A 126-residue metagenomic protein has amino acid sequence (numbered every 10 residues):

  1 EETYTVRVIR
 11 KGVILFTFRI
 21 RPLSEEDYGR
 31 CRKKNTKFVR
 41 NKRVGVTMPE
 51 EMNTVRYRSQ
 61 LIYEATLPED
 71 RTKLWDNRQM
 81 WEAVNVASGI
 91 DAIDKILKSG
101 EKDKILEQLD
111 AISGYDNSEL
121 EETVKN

Functional and structural regions predicted by a protein language model:
E1-I9: Short acidic, Pro/Gly- and aromatic-enriched capping/linker segments at domain boundaries
R10-N126: Short, surface-exposed, charged amphipathic helix/loop patches that serve as local interaction elements
